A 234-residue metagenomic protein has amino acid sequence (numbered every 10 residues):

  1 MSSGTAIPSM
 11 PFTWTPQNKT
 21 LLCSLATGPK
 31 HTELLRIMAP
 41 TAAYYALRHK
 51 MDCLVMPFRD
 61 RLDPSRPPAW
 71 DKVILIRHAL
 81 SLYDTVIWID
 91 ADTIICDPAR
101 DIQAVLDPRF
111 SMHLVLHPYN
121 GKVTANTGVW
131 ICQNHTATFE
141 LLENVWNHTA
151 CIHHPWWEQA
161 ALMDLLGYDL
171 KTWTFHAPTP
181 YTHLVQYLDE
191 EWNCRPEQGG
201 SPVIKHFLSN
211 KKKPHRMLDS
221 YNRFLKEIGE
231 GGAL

Functional and structural regions predicted by a protein language model:
M1-L82, T136, L170, K212 (+1 more regions): N-terminal anchoring/stem segment of glycosyltransferases
T27-P29, D60-R61, T93-I94, Y119-G121 (+3 more regions): Short, solvent-exposed loop/turn segments at secondary-structure junctions
L34, G121-N126, P214-M217: Short, charged, surface-exposed secondary-structure boundary motifs
L35, R66-A69, V123, P155 (+1 more regions): Solvent-exposed, acidic/flexible segments
L35-I37, R100-D101, E143-N144, A160: Short coil/turn segments at secondary-structure boundaries
F58-R59, V115-L116, F175-T179: Surface-exposed patches in mature extracellular/periplasmic domains of secreted proteins
P68-L142: GT-A fold catalytic core of metal-dependent nucleotide-sugar glycosyltransferases, centered on the diacidic
I74, T138-L234: Catalytic core and acceptor-binding pocket of nucleotide-sugar-dependent glycosyltransferases
